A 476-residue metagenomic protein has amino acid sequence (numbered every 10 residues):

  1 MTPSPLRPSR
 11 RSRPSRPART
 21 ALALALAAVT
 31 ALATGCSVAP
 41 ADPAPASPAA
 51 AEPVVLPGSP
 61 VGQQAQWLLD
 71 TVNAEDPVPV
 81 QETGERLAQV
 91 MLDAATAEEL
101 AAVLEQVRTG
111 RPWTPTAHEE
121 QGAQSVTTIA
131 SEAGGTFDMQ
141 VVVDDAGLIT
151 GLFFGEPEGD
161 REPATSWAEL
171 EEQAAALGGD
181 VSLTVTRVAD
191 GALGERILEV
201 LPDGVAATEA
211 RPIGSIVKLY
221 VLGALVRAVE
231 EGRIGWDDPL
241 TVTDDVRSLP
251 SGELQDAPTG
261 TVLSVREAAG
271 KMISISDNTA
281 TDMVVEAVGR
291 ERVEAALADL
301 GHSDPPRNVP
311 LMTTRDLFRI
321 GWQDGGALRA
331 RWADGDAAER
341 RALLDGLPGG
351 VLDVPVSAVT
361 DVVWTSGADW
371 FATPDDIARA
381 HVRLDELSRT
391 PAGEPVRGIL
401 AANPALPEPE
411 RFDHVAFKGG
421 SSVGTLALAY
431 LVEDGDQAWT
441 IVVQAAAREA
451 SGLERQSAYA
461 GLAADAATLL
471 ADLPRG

Functional and structural regions predicted by a protein language model:
M1-S47: Secretory targeting and sorting signals
S37-A51, D144-D145, E156-E171, S357-G476: Structured C-terminal helix/loop/strand segments within mature extracytoplasmic catalytic/sensor domains
L56-D76, R86: Short, aromatic-enriched amphipathic alpha-helices that serve as compact interaction elements
P77-Q121: Short solvent-exposed beta->alpha transition segments
E156-P212: Beta-lactamase-like hydrolase cores
R211-L240, I441: Active-site SXXK
D245-V293, P306-V309, G321: Conserved catalytic neighborhood of penicillin-recognizing serine enzymes
D282-D376: Mid-domain, small-residue-enriched loop/turn segments at the edges of structured enzyme/sensor domains
